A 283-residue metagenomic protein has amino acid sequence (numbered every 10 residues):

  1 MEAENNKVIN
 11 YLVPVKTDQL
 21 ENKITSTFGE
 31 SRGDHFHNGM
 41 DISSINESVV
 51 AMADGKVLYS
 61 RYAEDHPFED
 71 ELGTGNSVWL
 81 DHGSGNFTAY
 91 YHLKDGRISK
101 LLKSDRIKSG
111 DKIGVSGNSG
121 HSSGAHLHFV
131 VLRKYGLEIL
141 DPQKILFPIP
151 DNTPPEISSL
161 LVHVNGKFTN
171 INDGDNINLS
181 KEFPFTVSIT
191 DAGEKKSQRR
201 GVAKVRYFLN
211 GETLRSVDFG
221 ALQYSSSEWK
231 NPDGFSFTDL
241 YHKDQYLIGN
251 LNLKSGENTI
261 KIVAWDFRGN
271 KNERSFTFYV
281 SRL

Functional and structural regions predicted by a protein language model:
M1-Y11: Bacterial Sec-dependent N-terminal signal peptides
V8-N10, Q19, H35-G39, M52 (+5 more regions): Extracytoplasmic
E21-A53, Y62-D70, G75, H163-N170 (+1 more regions): Short glycine/threonine/proline-enriched tight-turn/helix- or strand-capping micro-motif at secondary-structure
D41-I42, F68-H82, N86, K103-H163: Conserved, short, structured surface segments that act as functional micro-motifs
S48-S60, S99-S116: Short, well-structured beta-strand-loop connectors
M52-K100: Zn2+-dependent peptidoglycan hydrolase active-site motif and core
P150, P155, L160-L283: Long, low-complexity serine/threonine/glycine- and acidic-rich segments characteristic of extracellular
